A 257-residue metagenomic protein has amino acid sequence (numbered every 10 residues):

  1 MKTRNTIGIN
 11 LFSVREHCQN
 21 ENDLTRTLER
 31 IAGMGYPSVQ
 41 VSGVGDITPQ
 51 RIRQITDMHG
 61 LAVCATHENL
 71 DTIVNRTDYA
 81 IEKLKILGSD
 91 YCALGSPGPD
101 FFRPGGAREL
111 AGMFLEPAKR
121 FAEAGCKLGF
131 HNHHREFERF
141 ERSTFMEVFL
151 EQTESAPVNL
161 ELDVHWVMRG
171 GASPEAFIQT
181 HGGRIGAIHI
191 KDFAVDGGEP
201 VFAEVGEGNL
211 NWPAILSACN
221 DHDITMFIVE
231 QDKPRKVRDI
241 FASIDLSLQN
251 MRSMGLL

Functional and structural regions predicted by a protein language model:
M1-M34, D57, K85-G88, F140-N159 (+1 more regions): Histidine-acidic metal/acid-base catalytic patches
G8, Q40, A65, A93 (+4 more regions): Conserved beta-strand positions in the central sheet of alpha/beta enzyme cores
L11, G43-D46, L70, S96 (+2 more regions): Residues that line or immediately flank small-molecule/substrate-binding pockets and catalytic motifs
H17, V41-S42, L70, A107 (+2 more regions): A generic secondary-structure micro-motif detector that highlights 1-2 residue hydrophobic/ambivalent hotspots embedded
E29, G33, S38, G45 (+6 more regions): Active-site acidic/histidine proton-transfer and metal-coordination neighborhood in alpha/beta enzyme cores
V41, N132, L162-V164, F193 (+1 more regions): Generic detector of well-ordered alpha-helical packing
A62-C64, G198: Short, charged, low-hydrophobicity "junction" segments
